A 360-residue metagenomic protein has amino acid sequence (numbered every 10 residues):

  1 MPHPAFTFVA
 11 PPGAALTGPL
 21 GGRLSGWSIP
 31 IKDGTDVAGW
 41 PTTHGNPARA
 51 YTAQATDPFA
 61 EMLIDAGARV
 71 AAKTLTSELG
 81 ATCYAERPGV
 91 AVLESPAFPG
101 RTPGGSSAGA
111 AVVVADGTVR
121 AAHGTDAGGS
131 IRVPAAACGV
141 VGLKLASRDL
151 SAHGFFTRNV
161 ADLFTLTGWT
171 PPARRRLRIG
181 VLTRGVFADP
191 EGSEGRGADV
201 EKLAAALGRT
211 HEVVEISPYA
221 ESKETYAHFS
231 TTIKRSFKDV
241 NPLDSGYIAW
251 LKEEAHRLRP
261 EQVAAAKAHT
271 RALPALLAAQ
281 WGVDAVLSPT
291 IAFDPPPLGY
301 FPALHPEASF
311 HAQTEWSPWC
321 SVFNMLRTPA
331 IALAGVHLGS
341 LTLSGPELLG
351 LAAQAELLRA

Functional and structural regions predicted by a protein language model:
M1-L24, P171-S317, M325-L326, E356-A360: Amidase signature
M1-T52, G80-A81, P295: Short, well-ordered alpha-helical
P2, E61, D65, D116-F187 (+4 more regions): Structural helix-boundary/capping segments
I31, V70-K73, H123-T125, S288-P289: General beta-strand structural signal in soluble alpha/beta enzymes
P47-Q54, A91-G105, S309-F310: Short pre-catalytic strand/loop immediately N-terminal to key active-site residues, enriched for Gly-Thr
A55-P58, A97-A111, G124-T125, G129-S130 (+2 more regions): Gly/Ser-rich catalytic serine loop of serine hydrolases
V70-R87: Flexible, gly/ser-rich surface segments that form the specificity/activation loops bordering the active-site cleft
E86-P99, R148, P302-H305: Glycine/charged-rich beta-loop-alpha catalytic/anionic-binding loops adjacent to active sites
